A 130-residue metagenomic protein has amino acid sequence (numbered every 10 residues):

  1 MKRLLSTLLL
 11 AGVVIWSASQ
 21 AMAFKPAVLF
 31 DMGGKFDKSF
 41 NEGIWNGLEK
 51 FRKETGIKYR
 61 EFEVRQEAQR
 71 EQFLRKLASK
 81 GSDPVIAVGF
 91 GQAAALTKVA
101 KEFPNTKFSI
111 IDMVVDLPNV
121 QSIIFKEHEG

Functional and structural regions predicted by a protein language model:
M1-L4: Positively charged n-region of N-terminal signal peptides that target proteins for export
T7-S17: Bacterial N-terminal signal peptides
S19-A23: Boundary at the C-terminal end of the N-terminal hydrophobic targeting segment
P26-F51, R60-R70, F90: Extracytoplasmic "Venus flytrap"
A68-G81: Short, well-structured alpha-helical segments in soluble
S82-F90, K107-I111: Periplasmic-binding protein-like
V99-F103: Acidic (Asp/Glu)-rich catalytic clusters
D116-G130: Short beta-strand elements at the ligand-binding edges of bilobed clamshell
